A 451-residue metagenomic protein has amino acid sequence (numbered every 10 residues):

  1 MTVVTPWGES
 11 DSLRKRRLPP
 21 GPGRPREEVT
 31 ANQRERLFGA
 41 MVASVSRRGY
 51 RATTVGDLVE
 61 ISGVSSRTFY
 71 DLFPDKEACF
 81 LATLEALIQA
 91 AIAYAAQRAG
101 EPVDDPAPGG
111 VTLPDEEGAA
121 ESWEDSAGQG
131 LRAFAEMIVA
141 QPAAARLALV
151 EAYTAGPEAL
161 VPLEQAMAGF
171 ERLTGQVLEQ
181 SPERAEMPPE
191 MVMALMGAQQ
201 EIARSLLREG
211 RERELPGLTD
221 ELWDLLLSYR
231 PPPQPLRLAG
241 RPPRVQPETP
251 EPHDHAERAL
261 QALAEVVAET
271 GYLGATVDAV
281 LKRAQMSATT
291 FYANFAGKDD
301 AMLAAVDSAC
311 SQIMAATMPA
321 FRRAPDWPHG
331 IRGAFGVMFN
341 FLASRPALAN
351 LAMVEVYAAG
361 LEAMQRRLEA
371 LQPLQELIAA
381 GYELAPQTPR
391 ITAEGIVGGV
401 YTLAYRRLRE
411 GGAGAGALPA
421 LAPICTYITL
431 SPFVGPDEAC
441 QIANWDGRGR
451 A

Functional and structural regions predicted by a protein language model:
M1-P20, R172, Q176-E179, S205-E257 (+4 more regions): C-terminal peripheral helix-coil segments that are non-catalytic and often amphipathic
E28-N32, R36, F73, E77-A90 (+9 more regions): Alpha-helical DNA-contacting segments of helix-turn-helix folds
Q33, L37-V45, L87, A91 (+6 more regions): Short hydrophobic clusters on alpha-helical segments that form packing/core surfaces in small helical domains
S44-A78, V266-D300: Helix-turn-helix
Y50, I88-I92, R146-A148, A198-A203 (+7 more regions): Short, structured motif recognition centered on aromatic/hydrophobic residues
A82, A96-A143, M318-A347: Hydrophobic alpha-helical connector segments
V139-E158, E164, E171-L178, R204 (+3 more regions): Amphipathic alpha-helical segments used for helix-helix packing
P157-Q180, P189-A194, Q200-E201, G217-D224 (+2 more regions): Amphipathic alpha-helical packing segments from all-alpha helical-bundle domains
